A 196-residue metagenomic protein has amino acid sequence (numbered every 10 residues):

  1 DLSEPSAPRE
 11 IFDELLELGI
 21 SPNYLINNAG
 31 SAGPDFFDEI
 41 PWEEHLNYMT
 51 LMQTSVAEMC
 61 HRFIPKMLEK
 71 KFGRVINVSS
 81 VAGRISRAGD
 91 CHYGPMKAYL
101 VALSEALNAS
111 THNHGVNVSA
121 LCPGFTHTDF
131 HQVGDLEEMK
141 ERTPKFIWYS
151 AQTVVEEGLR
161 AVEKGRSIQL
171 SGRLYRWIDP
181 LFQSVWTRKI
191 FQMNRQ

Functional and structural regions predicted by a protein language model:
D1-E10, W42: The beta1-alpha1 cofactor-binding region of Rossmann-like NAD(H)/NADP(H)-dependent oxidoreductases
N28-G33: Conserved NAD(P)H cofactor-binding loop of Rossmann-fold oxidoreductase domains
F36-D38, E44-M49: Substrate-binding pocket helix/loop in short-chain dehydrogenase/reductase
A57, A120, E141-W177: C-terminal helical subdomain
C60, M96: Active-site helix of classical SDR
S80: Residue(s) in the substrate-gating loop at a strand-loop-helix junction that position the organic substrate next
I85, A106-N117: Active-site-adjacent segment of SDR/Rossmann-fold oxidoreductases
